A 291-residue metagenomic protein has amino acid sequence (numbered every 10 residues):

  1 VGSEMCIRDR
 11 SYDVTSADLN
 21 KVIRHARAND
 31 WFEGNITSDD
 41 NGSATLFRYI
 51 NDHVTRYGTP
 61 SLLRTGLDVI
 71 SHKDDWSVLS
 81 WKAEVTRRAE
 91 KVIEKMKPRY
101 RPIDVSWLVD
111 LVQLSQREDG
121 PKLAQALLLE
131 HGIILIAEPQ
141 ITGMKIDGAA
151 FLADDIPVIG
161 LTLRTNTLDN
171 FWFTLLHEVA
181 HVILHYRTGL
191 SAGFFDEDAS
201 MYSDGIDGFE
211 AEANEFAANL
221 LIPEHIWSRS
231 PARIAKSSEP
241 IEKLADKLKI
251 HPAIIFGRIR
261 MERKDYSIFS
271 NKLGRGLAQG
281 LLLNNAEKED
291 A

Functional and structural regions predicted by a protein language model:
S3-E4, R8-A291: Active-site hotspot residues in diverse enzymes, especially metal/ion-binding acidic/histidine motifs
